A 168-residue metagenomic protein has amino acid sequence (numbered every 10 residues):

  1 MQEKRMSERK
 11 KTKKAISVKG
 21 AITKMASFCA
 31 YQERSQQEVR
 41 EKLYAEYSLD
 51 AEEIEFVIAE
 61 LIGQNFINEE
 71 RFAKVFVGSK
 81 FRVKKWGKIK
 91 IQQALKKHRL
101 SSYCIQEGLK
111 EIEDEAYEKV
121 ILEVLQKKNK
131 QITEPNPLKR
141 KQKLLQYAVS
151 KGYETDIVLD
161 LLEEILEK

Functional and structural regions predicted by a protein language model:
M1-K168: An alpha-helical, amphipathic repeat domain used for nucleic-acid recognition, typified by the mTERF helical solenoid
